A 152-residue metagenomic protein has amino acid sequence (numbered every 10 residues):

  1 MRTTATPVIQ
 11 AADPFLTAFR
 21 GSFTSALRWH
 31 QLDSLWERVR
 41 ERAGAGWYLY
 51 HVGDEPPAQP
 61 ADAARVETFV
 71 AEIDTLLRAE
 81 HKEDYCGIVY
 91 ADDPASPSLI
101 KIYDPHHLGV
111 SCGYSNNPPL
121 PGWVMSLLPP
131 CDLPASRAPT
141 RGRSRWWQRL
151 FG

Functional and structural regions predicted by a protein language model:
M1-D54: N-terminal "first-domain core" detector
P14, T24-Q31, P97-G152: Polybasic, proline/glycine-rich intrinsically disordered low-complexity segments
S34-E37, E72-R78, C86-G87, G109: Intrinsically disordered, low-complexity boundary segments flanking structured domains
G44-W47, E83-G87: Short, surface-exposed beta-edge/turn micro-motifs
H51-G53, V70, D92-P94: Generic secondary-structure microfeatures
D54-Q59, A64, P94-P97: Short acidic, S/G/P-rich loop/turn micro-motifs used as interaction or catalytic elements
D62-K82: Short linear interaction motifs
D84-S96: Short, structured protein-protein interaction patches enriched in aromatics and acidic/basic residues, typified by
